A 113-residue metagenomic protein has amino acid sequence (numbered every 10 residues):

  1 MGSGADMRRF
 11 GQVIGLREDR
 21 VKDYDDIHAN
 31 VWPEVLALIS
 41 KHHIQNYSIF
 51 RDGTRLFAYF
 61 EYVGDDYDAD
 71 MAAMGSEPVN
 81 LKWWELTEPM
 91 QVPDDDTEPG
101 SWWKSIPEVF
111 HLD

Functional and structural regions predicted by a protein language model:
M1-M7, H111-D113: Basic/polar N-terminal segments that are highly enriched at the extreme N-terminus, encompassing both cleavable
M7-R9, G53: A general secondary-structure signal for short beta-strands and their flanking turns/coil in non-transmembrane regions
F10-G15: Active-site-flanking beta-strand signature of metal-NTP-handling nucleotidyl enzymes and homologous cyclase-like
R20-Q45: Short amphipathic alpha-helical segments
V21, A58, Y67-A69: Intrinsically disordered, low-complexity acidic/polar segments
L36-F57, E61-D65: Short, glycine- and small/hydrophobic-rich beta-strand elements in well-ordered beta-sheets
H42, V63-W102: An amphipathic, aromatic/His-enriched active-site/gating alpha helix that lines ligand/cofactor pockets
P99-D113: Charged phosphate-binding loop/patch that engages nucleotide di/tri-phosphates or the phosphate backbone of nucleic
